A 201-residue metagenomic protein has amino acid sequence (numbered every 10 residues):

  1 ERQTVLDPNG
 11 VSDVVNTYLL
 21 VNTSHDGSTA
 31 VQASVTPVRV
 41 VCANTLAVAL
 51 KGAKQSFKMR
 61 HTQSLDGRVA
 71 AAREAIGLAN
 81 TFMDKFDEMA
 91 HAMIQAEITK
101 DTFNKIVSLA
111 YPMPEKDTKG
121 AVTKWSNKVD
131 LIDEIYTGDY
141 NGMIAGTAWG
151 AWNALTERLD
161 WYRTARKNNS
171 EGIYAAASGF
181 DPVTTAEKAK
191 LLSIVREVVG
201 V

Functional and structural regions predicted by a protein language model:
V5-V201: Intrinsically disordered, low-complexity regions enriched in serine/threonine
